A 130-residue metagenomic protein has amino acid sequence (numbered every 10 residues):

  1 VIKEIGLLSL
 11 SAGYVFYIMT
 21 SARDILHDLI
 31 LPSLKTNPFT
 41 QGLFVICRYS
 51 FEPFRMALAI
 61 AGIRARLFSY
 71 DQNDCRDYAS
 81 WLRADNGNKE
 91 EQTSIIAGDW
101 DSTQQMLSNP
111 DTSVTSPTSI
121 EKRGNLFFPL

Functional and structural regions predicted by a protein language model:
V1-V15: Redox- and metal-dependent alpha/beta enzyme cores, enriched for Fe-S-associated oxidoreductases and cofactor-handling
A12, I60-I63: Short, structured coil segments at secondary-structure junctions
R23-K35, S50-E52: A short, acidic, amphipathic alpha-helical segment used as a generic capping/interface helix at domain edges
Q41-I46: Periplasmic-binding protein-like
P53-I60: Feature captures the catalytic cores and cofactor-binding loops of soluble hydro-lyases/lyases that act on carboxylate
R64-Q92: Short, flexible loop segments at boundaries between secondary-structure elements
R83-S113: A polyampholytic, Gly/Pro-enriched intrinsically disordered region
T115-L130: Charge-patterned, long linear interaction tracts outside catalytic cores
